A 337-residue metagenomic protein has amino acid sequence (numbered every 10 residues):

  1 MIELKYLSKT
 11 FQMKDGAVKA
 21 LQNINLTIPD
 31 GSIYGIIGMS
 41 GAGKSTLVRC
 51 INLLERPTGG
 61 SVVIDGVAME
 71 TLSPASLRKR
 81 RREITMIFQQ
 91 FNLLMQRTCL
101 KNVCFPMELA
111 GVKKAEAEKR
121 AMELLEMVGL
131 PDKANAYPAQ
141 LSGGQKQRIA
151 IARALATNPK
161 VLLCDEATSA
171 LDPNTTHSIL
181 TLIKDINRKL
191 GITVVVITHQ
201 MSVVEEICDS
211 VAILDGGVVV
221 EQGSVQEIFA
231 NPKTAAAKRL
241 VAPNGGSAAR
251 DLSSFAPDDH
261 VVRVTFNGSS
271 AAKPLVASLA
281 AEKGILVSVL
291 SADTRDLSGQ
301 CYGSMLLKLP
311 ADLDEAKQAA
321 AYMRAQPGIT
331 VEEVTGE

Functional and structural regions predicted by a protein language model:
M13-D15, M69-T85, K114, I228-P232: ABC ATPase NBD coupling module
N52: Helix-to-loop junction immediately C-terminal to a conserved catalytic motif
V67-A68, C104, E108, A115-D132: Conserved ABC ATPase "signature" region
A136-A139, T157, C164: Conserved signature/switch motifs of ABC ATPase nucleotide-binding domains
V204-E206: A short, surface-exposed alpha-helical micro-motif characterized by mixed small hydrophobic and charged/polar residues
Q222-G223, N231: ABC ATPase "signature
